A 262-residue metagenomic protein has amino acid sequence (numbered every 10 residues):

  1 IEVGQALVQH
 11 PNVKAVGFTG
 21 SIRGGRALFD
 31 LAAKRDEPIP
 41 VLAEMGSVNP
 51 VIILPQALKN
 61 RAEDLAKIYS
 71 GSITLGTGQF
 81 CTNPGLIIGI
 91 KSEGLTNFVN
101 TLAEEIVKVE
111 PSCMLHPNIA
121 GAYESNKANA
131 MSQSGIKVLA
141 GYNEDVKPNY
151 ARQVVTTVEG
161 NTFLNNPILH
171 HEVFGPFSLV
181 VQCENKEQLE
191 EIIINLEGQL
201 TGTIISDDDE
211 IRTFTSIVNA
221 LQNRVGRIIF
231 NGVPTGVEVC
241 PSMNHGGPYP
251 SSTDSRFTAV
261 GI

Functional and structural regions predicted by a protein language model:
I1-S70, I88-L95: Rossmann-like NAD(P) dinucleotide-binding subdomain of oxidoreductase/dehydrogenase enzymes
E2, V13-K14, S21-R23, V48 (+9 more regions): Short, glycine-/Ser/Thr-/acidic-enriched flexible segments
V8, L28-L31, N100, S216 (+1 more regions): Short amphipathic alpha-helical segments
Q9-P11, P55-R61, K127-A128, R152-V154 (+2 more regions): Short, surface-exposed amphipathic charged segments that create phosphate/polyanion-binding patches used for binding
I39-L54, Y69, I73-L102, V109-L115 (+4 more regions): Short loop-to-beta-strand entry elements in the cores of soluble alpha/beta enzymes
G89-L200, R212: NAD(P)-dependent aldehyde/semialdehyde dehydrogenase
P148, K186, E191-I262: C-terminal core of ALDH-fold dehydrogenases
